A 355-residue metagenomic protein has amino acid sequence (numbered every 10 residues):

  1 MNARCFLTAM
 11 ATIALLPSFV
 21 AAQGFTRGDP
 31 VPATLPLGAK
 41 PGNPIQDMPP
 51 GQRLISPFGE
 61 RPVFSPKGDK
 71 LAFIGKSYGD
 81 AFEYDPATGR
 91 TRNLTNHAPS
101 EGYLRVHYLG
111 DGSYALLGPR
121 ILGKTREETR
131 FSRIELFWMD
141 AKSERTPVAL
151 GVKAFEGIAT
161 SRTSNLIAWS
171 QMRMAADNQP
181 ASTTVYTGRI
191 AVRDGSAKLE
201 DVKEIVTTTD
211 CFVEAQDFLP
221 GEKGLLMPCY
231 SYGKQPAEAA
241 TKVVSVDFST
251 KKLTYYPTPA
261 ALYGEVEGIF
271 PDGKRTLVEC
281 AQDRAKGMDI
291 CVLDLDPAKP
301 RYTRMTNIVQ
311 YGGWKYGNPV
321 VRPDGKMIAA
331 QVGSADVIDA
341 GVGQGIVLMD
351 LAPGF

Functional and structural regions predicted by a protein language model:
A3-R4: Twin-arginine (Tat) signal peptide motif
T8-S18: Bacterial N-terminal signal peptides
G24-F355: Sequence signature of WD/YWTD-type beta-propeller architectures
